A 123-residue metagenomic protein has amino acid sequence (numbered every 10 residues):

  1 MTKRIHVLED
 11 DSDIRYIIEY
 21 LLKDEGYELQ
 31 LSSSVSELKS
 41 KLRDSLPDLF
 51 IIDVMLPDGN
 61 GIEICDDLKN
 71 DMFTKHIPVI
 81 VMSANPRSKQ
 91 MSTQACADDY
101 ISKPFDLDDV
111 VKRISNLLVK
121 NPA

Functional and structural regions predicted by a protein language model:
D11-Q30: Two-component/phosphorelay signaling modules centered on CheY-like receiver
L31-L49: Acidic, metal-coordinating helix/loop segments flanking the phosphotransfer/catalytic sites of two-component signaling
S34, N60-E63: Acidic catalytic/metal-coordinating carboxylates
D53: Active-site residues of response regulator receiver
P57, K103: The feature encodes the CheY-like receiver
E63, N85-I101, K112: Alpha4 helix (beta4-alpha4-beta5 surface) of REC/receiver domains from two-component response regulators
I80-M82: Hydrophobic/aromatic residues positioned on beta-strands within the core alpha/beta folds
F105-S115: C-terminal output helix
